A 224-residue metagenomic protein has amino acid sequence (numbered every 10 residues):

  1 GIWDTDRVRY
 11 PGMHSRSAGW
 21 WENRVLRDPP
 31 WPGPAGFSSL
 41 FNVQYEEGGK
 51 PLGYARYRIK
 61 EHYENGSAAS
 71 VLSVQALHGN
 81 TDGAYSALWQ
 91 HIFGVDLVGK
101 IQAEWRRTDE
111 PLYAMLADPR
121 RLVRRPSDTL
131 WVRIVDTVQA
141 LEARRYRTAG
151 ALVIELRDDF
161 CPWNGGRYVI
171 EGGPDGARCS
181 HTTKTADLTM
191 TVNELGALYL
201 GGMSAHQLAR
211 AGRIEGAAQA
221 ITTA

Functional and structural regions predicted by a protein language model:
G1-A224: Intrinsically disordered, low-complexity, positively biased terminal segments
